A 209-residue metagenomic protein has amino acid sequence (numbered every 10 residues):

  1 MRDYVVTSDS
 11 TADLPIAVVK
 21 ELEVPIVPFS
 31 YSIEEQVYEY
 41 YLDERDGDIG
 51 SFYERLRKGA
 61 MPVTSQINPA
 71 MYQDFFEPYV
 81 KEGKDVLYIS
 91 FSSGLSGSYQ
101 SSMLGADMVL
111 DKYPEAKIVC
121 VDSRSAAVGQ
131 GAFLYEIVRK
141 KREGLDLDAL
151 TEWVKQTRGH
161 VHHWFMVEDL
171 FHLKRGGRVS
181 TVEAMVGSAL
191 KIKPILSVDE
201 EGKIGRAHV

Functional and structural regions predicted by a protein language model:
D3, T11-V19, V24-S32, Q36 (+5 more regions): Mixed-charge interfacial surface used for oligomerization/domain docking and macromolecular partner engagement
V5-M71: N-terminal glycine-rich anion-binding loop in soluble enzyme alpha/beta folds
D46-Y53, F76, K81, M108: A short glycine/small-residue-enriched secondary-structure motif
R57-L95, Q100-L104, D148-T151: Glycine-rich phosphate- or other oxyanion-binding loops that anchor nucleotides, phosphorylated ligands
